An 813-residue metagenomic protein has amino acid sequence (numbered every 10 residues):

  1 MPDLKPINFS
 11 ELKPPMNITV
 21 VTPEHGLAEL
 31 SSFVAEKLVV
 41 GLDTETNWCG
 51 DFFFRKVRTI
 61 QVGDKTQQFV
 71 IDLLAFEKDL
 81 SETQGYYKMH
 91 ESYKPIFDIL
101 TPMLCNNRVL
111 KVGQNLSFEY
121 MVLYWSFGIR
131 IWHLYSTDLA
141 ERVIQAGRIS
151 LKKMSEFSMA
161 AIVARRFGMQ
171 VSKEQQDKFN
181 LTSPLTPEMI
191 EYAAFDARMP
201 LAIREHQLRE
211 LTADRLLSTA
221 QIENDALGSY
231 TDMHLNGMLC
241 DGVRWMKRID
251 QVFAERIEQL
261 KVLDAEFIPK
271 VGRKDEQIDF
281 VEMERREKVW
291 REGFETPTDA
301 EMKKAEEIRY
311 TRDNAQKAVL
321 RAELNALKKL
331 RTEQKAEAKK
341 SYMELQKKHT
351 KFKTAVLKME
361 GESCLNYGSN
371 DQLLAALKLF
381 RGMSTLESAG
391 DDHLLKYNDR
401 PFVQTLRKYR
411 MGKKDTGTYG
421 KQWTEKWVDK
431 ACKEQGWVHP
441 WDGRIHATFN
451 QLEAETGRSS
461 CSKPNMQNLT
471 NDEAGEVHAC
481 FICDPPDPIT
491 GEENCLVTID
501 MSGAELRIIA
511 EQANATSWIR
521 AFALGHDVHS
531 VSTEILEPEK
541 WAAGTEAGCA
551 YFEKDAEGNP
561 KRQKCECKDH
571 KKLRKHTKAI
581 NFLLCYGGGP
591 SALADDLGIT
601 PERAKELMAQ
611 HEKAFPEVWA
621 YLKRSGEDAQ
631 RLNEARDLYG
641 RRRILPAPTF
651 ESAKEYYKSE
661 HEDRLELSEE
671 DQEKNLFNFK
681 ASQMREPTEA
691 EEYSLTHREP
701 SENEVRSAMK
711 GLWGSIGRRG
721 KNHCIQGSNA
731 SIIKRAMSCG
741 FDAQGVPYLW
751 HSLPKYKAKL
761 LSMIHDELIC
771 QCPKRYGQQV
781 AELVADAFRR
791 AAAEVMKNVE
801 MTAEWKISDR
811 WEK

Functional and structural regions predicted by a protein language model:
M1-T44: N-terminal accessory regions of nucleic-acid-interacting proteins
P2-N17, L201-G475, C483-C495, S502-E505 (+8 more regions): Conserved "right-hand" nucleotidyltransferase catalytic core of DNA-directed polymerases
P2-V20, G50, R55, T59-T212 (+3 more regions): Active-site-proximal helix-loop-helix substrate-binding element of RNase H-like nuclease domains
V39-F53, M501-I508: Short acidic, Gly/Ser-rich segments with clustered Asp/Glu that frequently serve as metal-coordination loops in enzyme
V40-D43, L134-Y135, Y367, L496-D500: Short hydrophobic beta-strand that contains or immediately precedes a catalytic carboxylate
Q61-A75, D79, Q451-R562: Function-dense linear segments that define catalytic or interfacial modules in macromolecule-processing proteins
L104-K111, E362-S363, E493-V497: Short active-site oxyanion
D232-L235, K317, H446, A542 (+3 more regions): Conserved catalytic core of nucleic-acid polymerases
